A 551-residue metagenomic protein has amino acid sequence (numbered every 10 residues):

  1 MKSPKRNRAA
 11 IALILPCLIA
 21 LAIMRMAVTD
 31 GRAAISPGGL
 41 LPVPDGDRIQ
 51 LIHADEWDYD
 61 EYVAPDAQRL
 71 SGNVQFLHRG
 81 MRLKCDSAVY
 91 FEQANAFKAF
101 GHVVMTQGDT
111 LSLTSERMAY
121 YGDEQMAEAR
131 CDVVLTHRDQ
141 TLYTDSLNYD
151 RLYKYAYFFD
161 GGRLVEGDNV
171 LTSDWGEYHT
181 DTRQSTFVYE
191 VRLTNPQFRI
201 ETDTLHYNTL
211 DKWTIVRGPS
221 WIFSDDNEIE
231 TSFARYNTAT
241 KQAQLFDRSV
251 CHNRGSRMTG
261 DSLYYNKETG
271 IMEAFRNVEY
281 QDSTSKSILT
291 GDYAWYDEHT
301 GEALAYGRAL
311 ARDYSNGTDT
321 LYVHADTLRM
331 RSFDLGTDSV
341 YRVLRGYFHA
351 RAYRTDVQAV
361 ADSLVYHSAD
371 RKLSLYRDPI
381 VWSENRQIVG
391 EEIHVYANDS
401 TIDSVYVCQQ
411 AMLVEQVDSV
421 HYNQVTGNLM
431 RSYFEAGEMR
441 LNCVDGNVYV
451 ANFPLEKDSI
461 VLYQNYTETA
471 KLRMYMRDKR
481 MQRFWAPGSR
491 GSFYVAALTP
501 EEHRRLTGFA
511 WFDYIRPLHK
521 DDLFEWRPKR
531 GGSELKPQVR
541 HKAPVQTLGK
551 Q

Functional and structural regions predicted by a protein language model:
M1-G38, G549-Q551: Bacterial Sec-dependent N-terminal signal peptides
A27-Q551: N-terminal amphipathic/hydrophobic interface segments
